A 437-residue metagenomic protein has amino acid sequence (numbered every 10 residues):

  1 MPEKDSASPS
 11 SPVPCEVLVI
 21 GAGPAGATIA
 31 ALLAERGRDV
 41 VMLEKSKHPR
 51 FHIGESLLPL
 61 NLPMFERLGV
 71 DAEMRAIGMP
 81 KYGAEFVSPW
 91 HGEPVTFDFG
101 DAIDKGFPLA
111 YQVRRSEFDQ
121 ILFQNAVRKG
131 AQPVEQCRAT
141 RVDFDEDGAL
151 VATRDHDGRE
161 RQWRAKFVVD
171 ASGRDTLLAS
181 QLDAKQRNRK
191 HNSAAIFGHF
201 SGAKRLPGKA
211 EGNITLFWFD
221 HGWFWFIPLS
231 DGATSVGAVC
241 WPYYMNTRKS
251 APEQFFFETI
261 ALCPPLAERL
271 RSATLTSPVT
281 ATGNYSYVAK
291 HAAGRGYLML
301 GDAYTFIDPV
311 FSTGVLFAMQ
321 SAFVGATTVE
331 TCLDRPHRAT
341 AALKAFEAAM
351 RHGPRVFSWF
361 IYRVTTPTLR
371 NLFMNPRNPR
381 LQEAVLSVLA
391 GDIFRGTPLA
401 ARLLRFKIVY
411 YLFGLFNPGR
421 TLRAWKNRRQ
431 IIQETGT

Functional and structural regions predicted by a protein language model:
P9-G23: Beta1/beta-strand and adjacent pyrophosphate-binding region of the FAD-binding site in flavoprotein oxidoreductases
G26-A27: N-terminal Rossmann-fold NAD(P) dinucleotide-binding loop
A34-I53: Glycine-rich FAD pyrophosphate-binding loop
H52-H91: N-terminal FAD cofactor-binding segment of flavoenzymes
I77, Y244-T328, D334-A345, H352: FAD/FMN-dependent oxidoreductases across multiple families
I103-Q124, N246-A251: Short beta-strand to alpha-helix junction loop
N125-L266: Predominantly flavin-linked oxidoreductase catalytic cores and closely associated redox partners
T327-T437: C-terminal helical "tail/cap" subdomain of flavin- and related membrane-associated enzymes
